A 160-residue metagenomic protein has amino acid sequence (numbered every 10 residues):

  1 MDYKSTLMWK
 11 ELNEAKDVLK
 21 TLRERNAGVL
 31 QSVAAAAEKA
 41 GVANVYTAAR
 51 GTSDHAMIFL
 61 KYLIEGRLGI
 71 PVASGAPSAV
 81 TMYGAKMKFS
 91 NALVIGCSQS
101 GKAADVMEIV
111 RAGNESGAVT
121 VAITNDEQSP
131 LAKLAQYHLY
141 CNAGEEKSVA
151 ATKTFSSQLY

Functional and structural regions predicted by a protein language model:
M1-G41, A150, S156-L159: Cofactor-/ligand-binding subdomain signature composed of acidic, glycine-rich, tryptophan-containing flexible loops
E38-Y160: Glycine-rich phosphate-binding loops that contact phosphosugars or nucleotide phosphates
